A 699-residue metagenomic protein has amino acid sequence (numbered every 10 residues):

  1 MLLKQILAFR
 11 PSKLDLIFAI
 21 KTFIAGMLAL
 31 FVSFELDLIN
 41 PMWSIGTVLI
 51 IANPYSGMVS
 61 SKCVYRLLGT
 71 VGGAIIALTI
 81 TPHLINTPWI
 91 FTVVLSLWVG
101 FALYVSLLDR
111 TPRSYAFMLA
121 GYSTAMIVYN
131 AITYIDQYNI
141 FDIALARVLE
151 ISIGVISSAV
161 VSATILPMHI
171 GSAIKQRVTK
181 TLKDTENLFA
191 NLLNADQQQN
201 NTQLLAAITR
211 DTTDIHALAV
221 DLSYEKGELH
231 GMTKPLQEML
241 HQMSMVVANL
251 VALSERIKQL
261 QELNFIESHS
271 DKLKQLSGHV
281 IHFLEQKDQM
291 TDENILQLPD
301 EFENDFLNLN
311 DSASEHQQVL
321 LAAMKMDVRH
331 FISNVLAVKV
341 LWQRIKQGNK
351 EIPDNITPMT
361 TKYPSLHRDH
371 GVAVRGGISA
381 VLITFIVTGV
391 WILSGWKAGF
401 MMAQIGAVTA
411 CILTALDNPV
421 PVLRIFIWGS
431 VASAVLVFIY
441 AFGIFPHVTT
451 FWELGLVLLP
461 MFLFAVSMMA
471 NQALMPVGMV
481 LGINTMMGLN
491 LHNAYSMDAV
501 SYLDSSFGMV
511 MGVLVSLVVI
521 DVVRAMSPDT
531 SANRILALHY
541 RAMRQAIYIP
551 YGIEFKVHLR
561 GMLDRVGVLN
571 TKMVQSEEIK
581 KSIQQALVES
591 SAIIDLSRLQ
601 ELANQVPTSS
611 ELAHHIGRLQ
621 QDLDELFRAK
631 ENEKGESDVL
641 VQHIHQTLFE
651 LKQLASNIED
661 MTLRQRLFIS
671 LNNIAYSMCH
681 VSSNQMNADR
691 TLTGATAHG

Functional and structural regions predicted by a protein language model:
M1-Y224, G231, V340-Q585, G694-G699: A transmembrane helix-and-boundary motif of multi-pass membrane transporters/channels
T181-Q197, L236-M359, D595-G699: Soluble C-terminal extramembrane regulatory/interaction domains of multi-pass membrane proteins
R524, P528, I549-L640: Extended, charge-rich low-complexity regions and/or helical-solenoid scaffolds
